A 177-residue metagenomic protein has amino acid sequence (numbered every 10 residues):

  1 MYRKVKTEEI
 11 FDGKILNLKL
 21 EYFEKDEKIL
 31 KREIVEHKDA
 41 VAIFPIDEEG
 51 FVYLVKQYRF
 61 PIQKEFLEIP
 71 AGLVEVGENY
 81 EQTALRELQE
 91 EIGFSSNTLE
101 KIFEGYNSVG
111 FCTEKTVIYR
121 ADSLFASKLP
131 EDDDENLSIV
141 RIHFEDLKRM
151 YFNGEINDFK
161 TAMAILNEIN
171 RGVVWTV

Functional and structural regions predicted by a protein language model:
M1-R3, V177: Basic/polar N-terminal segments that are highly enriched at the extreme N-terminus, encompassing both cleavable
Y2, E8-A42, E48: Acidic, metal-coordinating catalytic segment for phosphate/diphosphate chemistry, firing primarily on the Nudix
L30, D39-A42, D47, V74-F159: Unchanged
A40-E68: A glycine-rich, hydrophobic loop/mini-helix early in the fold
E155-V177: Long hydrophobic alpha-helical segments typical of transmembrane helices together with their membrane-interfacial
